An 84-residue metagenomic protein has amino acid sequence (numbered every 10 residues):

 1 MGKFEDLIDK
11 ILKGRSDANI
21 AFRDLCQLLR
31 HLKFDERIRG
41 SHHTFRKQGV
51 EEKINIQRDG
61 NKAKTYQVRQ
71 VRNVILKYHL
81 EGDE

Functional and structural regions predicted by a protein language model:
G2-R39, Q48-E84: Basic nucleic-acid-binding interfaces
H43: Short aromatic-glycine-enriched beta-strand elements
